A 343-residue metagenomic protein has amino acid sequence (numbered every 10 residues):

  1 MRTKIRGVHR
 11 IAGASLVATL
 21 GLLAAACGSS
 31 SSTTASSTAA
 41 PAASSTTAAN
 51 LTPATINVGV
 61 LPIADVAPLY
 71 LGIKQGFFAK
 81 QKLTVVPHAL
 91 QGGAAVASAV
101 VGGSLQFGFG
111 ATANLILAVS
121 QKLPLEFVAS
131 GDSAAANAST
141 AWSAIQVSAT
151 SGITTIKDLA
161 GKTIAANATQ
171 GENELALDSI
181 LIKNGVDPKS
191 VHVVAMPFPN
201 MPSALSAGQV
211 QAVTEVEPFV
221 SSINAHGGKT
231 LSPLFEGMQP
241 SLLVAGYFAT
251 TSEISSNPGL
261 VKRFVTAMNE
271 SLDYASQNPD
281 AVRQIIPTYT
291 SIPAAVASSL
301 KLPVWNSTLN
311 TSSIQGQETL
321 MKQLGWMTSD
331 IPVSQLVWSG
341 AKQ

Functional and structural regions predicted by a protein language model:
R2-S15: Bacterial N-terminal signal peptides that target proteins for export
L22-A26: C-terminal motif of bacterial Sec signal peptides marking the signal peptidase cleavage site
C27-A39: Bacterial lipoprotein signal-peptidase II cleavage site
S36-N184, A195, Q211, P233 (+1 more regions): Short, glycine-/small- and polar/acidic-enriched structural segments that line small-molecule recognition paths
K80, A134-A138, E236-Q239, V304-S313 (+1 more regions): Short, solvent-exposed loop/beta-turn-alpha elements that line the ligand-binding surface or hinge of extracytoplasmic
A113, V193-V194, P199-I285: Pocket-lining segment of extracytoplasmic ligand-binding domains
I254-W326: Secondary-structure end/capping motifs
M321-Q343: Conserved C-terminal helix/tail region of periplasmic/extracytoplasmic solute-binding proteins
